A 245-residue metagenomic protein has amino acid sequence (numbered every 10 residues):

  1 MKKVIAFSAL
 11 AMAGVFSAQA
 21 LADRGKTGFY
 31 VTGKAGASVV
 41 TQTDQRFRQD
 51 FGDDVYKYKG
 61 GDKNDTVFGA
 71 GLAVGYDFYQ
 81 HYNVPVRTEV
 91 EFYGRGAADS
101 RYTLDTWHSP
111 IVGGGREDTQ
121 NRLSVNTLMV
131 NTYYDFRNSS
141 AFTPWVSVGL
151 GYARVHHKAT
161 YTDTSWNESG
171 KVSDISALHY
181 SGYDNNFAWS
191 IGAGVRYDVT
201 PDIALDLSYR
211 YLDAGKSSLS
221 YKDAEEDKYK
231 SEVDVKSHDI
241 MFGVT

Functional and structural regions predicted by a protein language model:
M1-K26: Cleavable N-terminal export/targeting peptides
R24-V39: Transmembrane beta-strand segments of Gram-negative outer membrane beta-barrel proteins
Y30, D234-T245: Outer-membrane beta-barrel "beta-signal"
G33-A37, A70-Y76, V130-Y134, V148-Y152 (+3 more regions): Residues on the lipid-exposed face of transmembrane beta-strands in outer-membrane beta-barrel proteins
V40-V67, G94-T127, A153-N186, A214-D239: Extracellular/periplasm-exposed beta-strand and loop segments of Gram-negative cell-envelope proteins, dominated by
H81-V86, S140-F142, Y197-L205: Repeated loop/turn-to-beta-strand initiation elements of outer-membrane beta-barrel proteins
T119-S124, D135-A141: Helix-adjacent hinge/juxtasegments
